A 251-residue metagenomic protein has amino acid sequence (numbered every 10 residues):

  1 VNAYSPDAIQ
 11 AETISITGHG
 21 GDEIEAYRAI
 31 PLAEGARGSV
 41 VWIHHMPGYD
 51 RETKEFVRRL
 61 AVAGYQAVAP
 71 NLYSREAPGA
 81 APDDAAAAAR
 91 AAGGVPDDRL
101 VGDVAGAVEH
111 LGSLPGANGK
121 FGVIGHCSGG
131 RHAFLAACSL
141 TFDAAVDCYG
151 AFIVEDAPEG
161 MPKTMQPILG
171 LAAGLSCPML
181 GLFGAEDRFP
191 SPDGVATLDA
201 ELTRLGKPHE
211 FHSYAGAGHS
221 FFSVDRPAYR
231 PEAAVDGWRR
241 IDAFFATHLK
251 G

Functional and structural regions predicted by a protein language model:
V1-G251: N-terminal cap/leader regions of alpha/beta-hydrolase-fold enzymes, predominantly small-molecule hydrolases
